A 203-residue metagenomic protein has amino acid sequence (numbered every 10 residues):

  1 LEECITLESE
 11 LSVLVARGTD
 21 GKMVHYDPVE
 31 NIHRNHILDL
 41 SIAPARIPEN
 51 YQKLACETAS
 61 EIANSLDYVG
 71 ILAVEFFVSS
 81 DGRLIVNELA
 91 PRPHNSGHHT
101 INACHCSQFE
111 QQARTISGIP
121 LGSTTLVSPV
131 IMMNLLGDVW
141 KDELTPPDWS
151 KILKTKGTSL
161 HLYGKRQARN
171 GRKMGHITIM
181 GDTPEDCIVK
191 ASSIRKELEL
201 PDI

Functional and structural regions predicted by a protein language model:
L1-V74, V78-S80: Internal nucleotide-binding/catalytic subdomain
I5, R17, V29, A90 (+3 more regions): A broadly conserved detector of short glycine/acidic/proline-rich loop/turn motifs that flank catalytic sites and bind
D20-M23, H33-N35, H94, W140 (+2 more regions): Short, acidic Gly/Pro/Ser/Thr-rich loop/turn segments
K53-V74, S80, A90-D142: Active-site "cap" helix and flanking loop/linker of ATP-utilizing ligase/carboxylase catalytic domains
G82-L84: Conserved protein kinase catalytic/activation segment
R114-I203: Peripheral (often C-terminal) accessory segments that flank ATP-dependent C-N-forming ligase machineries
